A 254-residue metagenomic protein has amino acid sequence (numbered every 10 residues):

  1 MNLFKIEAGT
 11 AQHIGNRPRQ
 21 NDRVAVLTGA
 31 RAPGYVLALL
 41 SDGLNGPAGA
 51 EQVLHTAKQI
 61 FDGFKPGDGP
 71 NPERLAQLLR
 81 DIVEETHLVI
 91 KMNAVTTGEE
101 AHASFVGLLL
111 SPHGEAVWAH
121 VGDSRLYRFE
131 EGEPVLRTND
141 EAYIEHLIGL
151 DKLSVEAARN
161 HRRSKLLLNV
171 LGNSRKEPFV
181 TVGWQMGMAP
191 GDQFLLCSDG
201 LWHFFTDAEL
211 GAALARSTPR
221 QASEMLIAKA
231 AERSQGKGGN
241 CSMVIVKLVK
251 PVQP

Functional and structural regions predicted by a protein language model:
M1-P254: PP2C/PPM-type serine/threonine phosphatase catalytic domain
